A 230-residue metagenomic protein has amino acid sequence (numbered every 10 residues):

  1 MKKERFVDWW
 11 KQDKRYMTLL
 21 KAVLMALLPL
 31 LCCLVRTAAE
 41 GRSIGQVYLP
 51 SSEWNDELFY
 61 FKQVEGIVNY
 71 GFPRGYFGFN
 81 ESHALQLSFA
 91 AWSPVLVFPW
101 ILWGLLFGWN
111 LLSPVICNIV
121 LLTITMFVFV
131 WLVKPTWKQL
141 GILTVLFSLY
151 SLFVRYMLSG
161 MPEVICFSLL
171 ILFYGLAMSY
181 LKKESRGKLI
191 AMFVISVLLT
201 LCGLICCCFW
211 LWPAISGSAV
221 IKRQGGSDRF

Functional and structural regions predicted by a protein language model:
M1-I44, S218, S227-R229: Start-transfer (signal-anchor) and selected internal transmembrane alpha helices of multi-pass inner/ER membrane
F6, L176-K182, C208-F230: Perimembrane helix-loop-helix junctions
E40-Q46, D56-Q86, V95: Extracytosolic helix-loop segments that constitute the early lumenal/periplasmic catalytic or substrate-binding loops
L87-A90, P94-I101, L106-I124: Loop-to-helix entry region of an early transmembrane alpha helix in multi-pass inner-membrane enzymes
L112, F127-Y150, S168: Transmembrane-helix signature of polytopic, membrane-embedded enzymes that assemble or transfer cell-envelope glycans
I116-I124, V164-F173, W210-L211: Membrane-embedded alpha-helical segments of multi-pass membrane proteins, especially the transmembrane helices
R155-C166: Short acidic/glycine- and proline-prone juxtamembrane loop motifs at membrane-interface regions of multi-pass membrane
L176, K188-L204: Membrane-interface alpha helices of multi-pass inner-membrane proteins
